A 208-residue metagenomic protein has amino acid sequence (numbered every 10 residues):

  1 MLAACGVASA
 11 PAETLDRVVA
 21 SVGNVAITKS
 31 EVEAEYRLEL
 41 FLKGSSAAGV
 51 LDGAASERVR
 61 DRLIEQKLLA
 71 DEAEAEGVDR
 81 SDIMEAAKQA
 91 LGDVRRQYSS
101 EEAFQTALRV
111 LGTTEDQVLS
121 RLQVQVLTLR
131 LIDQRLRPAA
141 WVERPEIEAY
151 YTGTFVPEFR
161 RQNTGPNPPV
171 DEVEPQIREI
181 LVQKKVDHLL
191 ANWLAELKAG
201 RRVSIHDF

Functional and structural regions predicted by a protein language model:
M1-G6: Bacterial N-terminal signal peptides
V7-A8, G77: Short intrinsically disordered, low-complexity segments
A8-T14: Boundary at the C-terminal end of the N-terminal hydrophobic targeting segment
T14-S21, I27, V50-F208: Peptidyl-prolyl cis-trans isomerase
V19-A48: N-terminal targeting signals for Sec/Tat export/insertion, comprising classic cleavable signal peptides
